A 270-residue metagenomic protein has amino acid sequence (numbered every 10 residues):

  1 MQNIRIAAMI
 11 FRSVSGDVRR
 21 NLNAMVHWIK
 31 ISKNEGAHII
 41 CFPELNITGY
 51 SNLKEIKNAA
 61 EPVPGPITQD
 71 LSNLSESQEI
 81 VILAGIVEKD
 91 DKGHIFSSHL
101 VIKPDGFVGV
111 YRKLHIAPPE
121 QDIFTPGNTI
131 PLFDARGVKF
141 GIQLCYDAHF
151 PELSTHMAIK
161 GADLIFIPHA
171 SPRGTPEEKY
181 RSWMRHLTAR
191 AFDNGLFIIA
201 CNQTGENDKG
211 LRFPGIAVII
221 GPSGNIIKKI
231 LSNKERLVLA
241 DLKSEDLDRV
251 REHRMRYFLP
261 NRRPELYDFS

Functional and structural regions predicted by a protein language model:
Q2-A8: Extreme N-terminal starter segment of soluble prokaryotic enzymes
I10-G16: Short polar catalytic/cofactor-binding loops
V18, H27-P104, P172-A189, D193-L196: Cys-nucleophile CN-hydrolase/nitrilase-fold catalytic domain and related Cys-dependent amidase chemistry that acts on
R20-I29, F150-T155: Short, acidic/polar
T48, L100, Y111-A117, V218 (+1 more regions): Short beta->alpha transition motifs characteristic of CBS
P66-L83, H149-L237: CN hydrolase (nitrilase-like) catalytic-core segments centered on the catalytic cysteine and neighboring Lys/Glu
D90-I167, P172-R185, R249-F258, L266: Active-site catalytic loop in hydrolytic enzyme cores
V101-K103, I220-G221, A240-D241: Short beta-strand-to-turn element immediately C-terminal to the catalytic PLP-Schiff-base lysine in fold type I
